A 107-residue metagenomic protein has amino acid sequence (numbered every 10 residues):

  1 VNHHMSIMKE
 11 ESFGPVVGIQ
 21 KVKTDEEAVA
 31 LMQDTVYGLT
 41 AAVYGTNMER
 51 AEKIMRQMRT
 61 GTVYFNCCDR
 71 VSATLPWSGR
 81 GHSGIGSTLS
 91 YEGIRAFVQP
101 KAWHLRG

Functional and structural regions predicted by a protein language model:
V1-G107: Conserved C-terminal structural/oligomerization subdomain of aldehyde/semialdehyde dehydrogenase
